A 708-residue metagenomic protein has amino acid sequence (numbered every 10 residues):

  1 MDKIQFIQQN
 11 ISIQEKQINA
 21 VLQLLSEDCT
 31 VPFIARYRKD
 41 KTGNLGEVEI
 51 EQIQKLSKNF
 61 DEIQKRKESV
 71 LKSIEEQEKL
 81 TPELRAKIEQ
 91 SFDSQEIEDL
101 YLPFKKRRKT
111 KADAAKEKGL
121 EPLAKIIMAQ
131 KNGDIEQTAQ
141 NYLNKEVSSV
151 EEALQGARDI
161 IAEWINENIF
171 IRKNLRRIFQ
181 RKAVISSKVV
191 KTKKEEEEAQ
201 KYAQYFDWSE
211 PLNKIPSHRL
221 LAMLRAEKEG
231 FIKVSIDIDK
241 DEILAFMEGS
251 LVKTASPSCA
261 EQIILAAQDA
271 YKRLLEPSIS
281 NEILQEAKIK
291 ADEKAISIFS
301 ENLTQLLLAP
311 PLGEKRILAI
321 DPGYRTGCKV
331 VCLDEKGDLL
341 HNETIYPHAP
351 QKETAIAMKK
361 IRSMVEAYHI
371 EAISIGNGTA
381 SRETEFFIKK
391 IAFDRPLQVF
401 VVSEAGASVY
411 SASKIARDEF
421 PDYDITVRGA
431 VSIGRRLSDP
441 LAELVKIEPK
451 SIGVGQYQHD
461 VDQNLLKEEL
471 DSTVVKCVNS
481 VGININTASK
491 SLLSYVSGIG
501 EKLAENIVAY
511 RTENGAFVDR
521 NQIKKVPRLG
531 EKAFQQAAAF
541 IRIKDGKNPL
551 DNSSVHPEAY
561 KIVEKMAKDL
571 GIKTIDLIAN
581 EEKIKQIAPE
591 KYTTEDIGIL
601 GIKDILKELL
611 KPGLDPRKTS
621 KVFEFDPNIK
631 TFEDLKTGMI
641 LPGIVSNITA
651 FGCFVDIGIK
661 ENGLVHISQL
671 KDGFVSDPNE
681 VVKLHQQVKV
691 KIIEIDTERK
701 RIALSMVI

Functional and structural regions predicted by a protein language model:
I18, N342-A349, A372, A412-I425 (+6 more regions): Short beta-alpha connecting loops at secondary-structure transitions that line or flank enzyme active sites
Q23-S26, P103, A114-E117, A222-A226 (+15 more regions): Replace "in large, NTP-powered and nucleic-acid-processing enzymes" with "in large, NTP-powered factors and other
T30-V31, T42, G46-S148, S480-T619 (+3 more regions): Accessory alpha-helical DNA-binding modules that contact the DNA backbone or grooves
E49-Q52, N59, I63-A319, R325-Y423 (+1 more regions): Duplex nucleic acid-engaging cores and interfaces of nucleic-acid transaction enzymes
N141-N144, S148-V150, S209, M247-V252 (+5 more regions): Low-complexity, acidic/Ser/Thr- and charged residue-rich accessory regions of DNA metabolism proteins
R177-V184, I320-Y324, G378-A380, V402-V409 (+6 more regions): A glycine-rich phosphate-binding loop feature that marks nucleotide/adenosyl-phosphate handling sites
E282-A291, A295-S300, S451-N484, Y592-T637: Long, charged amphipathic helices and adjacent flexible linkers at domain junctions
F400, G406, S411-V481, N486: Long, charge-rich intrinsically disordered scaffolds of nucleic-acid metabolism proteins
